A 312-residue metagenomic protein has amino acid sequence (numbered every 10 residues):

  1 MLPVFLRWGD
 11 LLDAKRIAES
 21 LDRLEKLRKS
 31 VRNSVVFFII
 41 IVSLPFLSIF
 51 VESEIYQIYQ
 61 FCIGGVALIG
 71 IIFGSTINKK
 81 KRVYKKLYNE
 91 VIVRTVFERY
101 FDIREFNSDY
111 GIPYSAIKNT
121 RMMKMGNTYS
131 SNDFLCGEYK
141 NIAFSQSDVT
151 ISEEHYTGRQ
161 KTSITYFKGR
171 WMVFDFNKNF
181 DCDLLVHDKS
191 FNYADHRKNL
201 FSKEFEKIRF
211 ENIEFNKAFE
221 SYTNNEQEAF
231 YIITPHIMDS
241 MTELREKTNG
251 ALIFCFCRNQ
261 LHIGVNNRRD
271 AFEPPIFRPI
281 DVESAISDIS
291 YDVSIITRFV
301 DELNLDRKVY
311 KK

Functional and structural regions predicted by a protein language model:
M1-P3, S48-I49: Bacterial/eukaryotic Sec-type N-terminal signal peptides
L2-V31: Cytosolic juxtamembrane N-terminal segments of multi-pass membrane proteins
K29-R32, I71-T95: Transmembrane-cytosolic junction motif
K29-V42: Transmembrane alpha-helical segments and their cytosolic interface motifs in multi-pass membrane proteins
I41-F50: N-terminal signal sequences
F50-L68: Hydrophobic alpha-helical transmembrane segments
R94, E98-I103, N107-E153, T157-K312: Charged, low-complexity intrinsically disordered regions
